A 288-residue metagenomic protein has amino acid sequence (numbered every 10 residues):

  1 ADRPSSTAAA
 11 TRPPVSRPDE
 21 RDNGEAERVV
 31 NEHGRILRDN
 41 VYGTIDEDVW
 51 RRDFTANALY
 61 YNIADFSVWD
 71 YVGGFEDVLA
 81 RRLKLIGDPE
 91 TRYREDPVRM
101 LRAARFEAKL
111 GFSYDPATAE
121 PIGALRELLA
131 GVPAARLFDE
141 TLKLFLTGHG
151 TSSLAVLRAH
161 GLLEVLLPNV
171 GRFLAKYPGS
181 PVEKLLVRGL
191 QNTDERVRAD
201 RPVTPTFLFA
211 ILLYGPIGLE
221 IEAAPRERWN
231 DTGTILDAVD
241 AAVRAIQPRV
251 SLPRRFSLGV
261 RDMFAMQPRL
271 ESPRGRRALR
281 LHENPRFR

Functional and structural regions predicted by a protein language model:
A1-R288: Catalytic cores of the polymerase beta-like nucleotidyltransferase superfamily and closely associated nucleotide
